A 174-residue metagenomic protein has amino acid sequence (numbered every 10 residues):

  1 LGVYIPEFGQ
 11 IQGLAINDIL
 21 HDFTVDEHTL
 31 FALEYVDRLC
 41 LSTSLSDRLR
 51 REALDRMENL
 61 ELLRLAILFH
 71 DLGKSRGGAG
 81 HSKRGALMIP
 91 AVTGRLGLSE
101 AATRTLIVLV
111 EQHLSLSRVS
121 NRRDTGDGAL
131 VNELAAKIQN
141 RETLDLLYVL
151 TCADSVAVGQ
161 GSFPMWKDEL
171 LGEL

Functional and structural regions predicted by a protein language model:
L1-G2, L39, D154: Charged/polar interaction segments and conserved charged motifs
L1-I19: Non-catalytic interface/linker regions that flank or bridge core catalytic/transmembrane domains
V3, L41, S115-V119: Charged/polar positions within long, soluble alpha-helices
I5, I11, L30, E34 (+1 more regions): Alpha-helical bundle cores of large, well-folded domains in eukaryotic cytoskeletal and signaling proteins
E7, V36, A153-V156: A broadly conserved detector of short glycine/acidic/proline-rich loop/turn motifs that flank catalytic sites and bind
I16-L41: Carboxylate/His-rich catalytic cores and anion/metal-binding grooves
T24-V25, E52-L174: Divalent metal-dependent catalytic cores for phosphoryl transfer on phosphate-bearing substrates
D37, L41-R51: Helix-hairpin-helix/helix-loop-helix acidic hairpins
